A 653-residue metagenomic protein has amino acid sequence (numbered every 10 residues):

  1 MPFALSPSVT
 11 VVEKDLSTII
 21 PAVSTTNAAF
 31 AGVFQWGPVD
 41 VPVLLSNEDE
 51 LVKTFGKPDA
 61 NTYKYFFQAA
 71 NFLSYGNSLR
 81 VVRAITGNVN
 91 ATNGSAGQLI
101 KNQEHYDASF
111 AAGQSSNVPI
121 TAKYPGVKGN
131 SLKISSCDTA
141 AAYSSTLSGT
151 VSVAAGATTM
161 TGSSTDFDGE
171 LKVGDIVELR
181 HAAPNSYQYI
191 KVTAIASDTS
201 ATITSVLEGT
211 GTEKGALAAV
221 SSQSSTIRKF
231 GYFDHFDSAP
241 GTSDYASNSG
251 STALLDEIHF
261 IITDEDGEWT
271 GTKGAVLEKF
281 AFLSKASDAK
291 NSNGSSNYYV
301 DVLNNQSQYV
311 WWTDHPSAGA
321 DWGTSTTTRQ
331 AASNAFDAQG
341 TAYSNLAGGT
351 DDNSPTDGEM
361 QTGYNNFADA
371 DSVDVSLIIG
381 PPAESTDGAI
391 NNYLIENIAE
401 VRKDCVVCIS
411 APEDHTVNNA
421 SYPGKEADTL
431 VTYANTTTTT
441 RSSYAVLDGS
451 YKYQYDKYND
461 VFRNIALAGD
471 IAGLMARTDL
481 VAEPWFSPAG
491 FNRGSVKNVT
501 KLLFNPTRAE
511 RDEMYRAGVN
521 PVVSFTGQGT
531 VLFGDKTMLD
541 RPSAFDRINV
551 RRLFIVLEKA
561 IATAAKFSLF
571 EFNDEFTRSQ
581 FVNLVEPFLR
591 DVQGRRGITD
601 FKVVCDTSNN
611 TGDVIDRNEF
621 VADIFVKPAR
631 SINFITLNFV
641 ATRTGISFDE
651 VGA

Functional and structural regions predicted by a protein language model:
M1-H105, S109, V118-P119, K123 (+5 more regions): Structured, hydrophobic secondary-structure cores that serve as assembly/anchoring elements
G76, N90-Y143, S186, G211 (+1 more regions): Extended, Lys/Arg-rich, non-catalytic nucleic-acid recognition/anchoring regions of very large nucleic-acid-interacting
L79, Q98, L132, V151 (+11 more regions): Residue-level marker of intrinsically disordered, low-complexity segments enriched for small/polar residues
Y106-T121, V127-S225: Autoprocessing Asn-cyclization modules and mimics
A183, A196, A253, P628-R630: A generic beta-sheet turn/junction motif
